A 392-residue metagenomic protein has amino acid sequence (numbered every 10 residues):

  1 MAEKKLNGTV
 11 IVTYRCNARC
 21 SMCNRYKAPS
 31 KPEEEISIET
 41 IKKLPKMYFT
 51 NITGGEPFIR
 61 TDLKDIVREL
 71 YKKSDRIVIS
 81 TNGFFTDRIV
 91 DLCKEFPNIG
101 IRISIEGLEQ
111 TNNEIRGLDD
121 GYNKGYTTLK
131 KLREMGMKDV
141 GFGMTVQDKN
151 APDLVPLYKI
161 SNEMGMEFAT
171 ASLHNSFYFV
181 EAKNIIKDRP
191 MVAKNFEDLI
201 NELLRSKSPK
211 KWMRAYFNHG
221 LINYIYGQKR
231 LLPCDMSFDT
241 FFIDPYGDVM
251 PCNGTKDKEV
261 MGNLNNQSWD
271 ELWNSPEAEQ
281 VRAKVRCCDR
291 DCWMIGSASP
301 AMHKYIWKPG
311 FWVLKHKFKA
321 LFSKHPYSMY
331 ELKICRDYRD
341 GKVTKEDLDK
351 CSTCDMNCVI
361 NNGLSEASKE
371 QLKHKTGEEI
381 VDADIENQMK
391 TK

Functional and structural regions predicted by a protein language model:
M1-N98, F177, K342-E346, K350 (+2 more regions): Conserved alpha-helical substructure of the radical SAM core
A2-K4, N253-K392: Flexible mid-to-C-terminal extensions adjoining Fe-S/redox cofactors in radical SAM and related proteins
V12, I89, I103, F142 (+5 more regions): Generic structural signal for small/hydrophobic residues in well-ordered secondary structure, especially within
N17, K64, T86, L108-E109 (+2 more regions): Alpha-helix N-cap/helix-start and coil->helix boundary motif
M22, L63, I89-L92, I115 (+3 more regions): Short aromatic-enriched loop/helix-cap "lid" or pocket-rim segments at secondary-structure transitions that line
N24, P45, V90-C93, I115-R116 (+3 more regions): Short, flexible helix/strand-to-coil boundary loops that buttress conserved ligand/catalytic motifs in alpha/beta
E34, E69, K73, I99-E106 (+8 more regions): Radical SAM enzyme [4Fe-4S]-AdoMet core and its adjacent flexible, acidic and glycine-rich loops/tails across
